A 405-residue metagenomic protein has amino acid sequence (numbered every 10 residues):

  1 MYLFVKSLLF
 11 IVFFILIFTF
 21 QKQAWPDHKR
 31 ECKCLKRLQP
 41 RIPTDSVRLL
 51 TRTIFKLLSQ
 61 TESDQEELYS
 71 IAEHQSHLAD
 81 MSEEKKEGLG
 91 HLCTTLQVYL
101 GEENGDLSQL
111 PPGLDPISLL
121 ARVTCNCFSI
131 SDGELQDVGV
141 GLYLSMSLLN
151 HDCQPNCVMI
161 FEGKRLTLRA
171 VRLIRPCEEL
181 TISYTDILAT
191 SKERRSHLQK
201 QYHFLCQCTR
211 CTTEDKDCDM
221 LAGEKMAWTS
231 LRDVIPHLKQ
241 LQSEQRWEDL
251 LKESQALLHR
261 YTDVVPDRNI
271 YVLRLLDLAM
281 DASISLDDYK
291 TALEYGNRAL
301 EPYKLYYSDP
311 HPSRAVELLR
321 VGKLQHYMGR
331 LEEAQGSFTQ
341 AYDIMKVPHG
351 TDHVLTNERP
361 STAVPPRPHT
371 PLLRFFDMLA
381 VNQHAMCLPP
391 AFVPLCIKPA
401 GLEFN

Functional and structural regions predicted by a protein language model:
M1-A380, F392, C396-N405: Short alpha-helical interaction motifs and adjacent low-complexity tails used for partner binding in regulatory proteins
H384: Cationic, low-complexity basic patches in intrinsically disordered or flexible, solvent-exposed regions
